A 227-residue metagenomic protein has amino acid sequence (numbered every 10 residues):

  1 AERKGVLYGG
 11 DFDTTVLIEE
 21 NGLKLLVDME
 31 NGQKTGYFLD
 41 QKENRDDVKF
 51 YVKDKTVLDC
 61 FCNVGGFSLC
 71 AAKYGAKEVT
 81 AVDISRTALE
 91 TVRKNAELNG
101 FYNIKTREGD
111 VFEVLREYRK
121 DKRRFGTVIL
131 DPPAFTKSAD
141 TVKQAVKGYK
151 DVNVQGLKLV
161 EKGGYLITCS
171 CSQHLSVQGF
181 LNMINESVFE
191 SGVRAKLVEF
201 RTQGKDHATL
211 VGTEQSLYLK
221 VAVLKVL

Functional and structural regions predicted by a protein language model:
A1-Y37, D46: Non-catalytic substrate-recognition/targeting regions of SAM-dependent transferases
D54-N63: Conserved class I S-adenosyl-L-methionine
V64-K77: Conserved SAM-binding loop of SAM-dependent methyltransferases across substrates and taxa, primarily the Class I
E78-D83: Conserved SAM-binding motif I beta-strand of class I
T87-T127: S-adenosyl-L-methionine
F125-Q155: Mobile active-site "lid"/loop adjacent to the S-adenosyl-L-methionine
D151, Y165-L227: C-terminal catalytic and target-recognition region of SAM-dependent MTase-like enzymes, primarily methyltransferases
V160-K162: Helix-to-beta-strand junctions that scaffold the AdoMet/dcAdoMet cofactor pocket in Class I SAM-dependent enzymes
